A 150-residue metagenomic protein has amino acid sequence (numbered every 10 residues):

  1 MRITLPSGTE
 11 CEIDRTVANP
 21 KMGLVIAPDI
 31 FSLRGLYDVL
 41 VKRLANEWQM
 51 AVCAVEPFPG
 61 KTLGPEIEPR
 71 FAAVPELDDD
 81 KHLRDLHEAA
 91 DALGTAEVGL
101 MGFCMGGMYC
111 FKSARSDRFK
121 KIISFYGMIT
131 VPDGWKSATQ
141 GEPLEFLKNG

Functional and structural regions predicted by a protein language model:
M1-G94, P143: Serine-hydrolase catalytic machinery in alpha/beta-hydrolase-like enzymes
V39, K112-S113: Active-site signature of alpha/beta-hydrolase-fold catalytic machinery across serine- and Asp/Cys-nucleophile hydrolases
L44, S113-A114: Aromatic pocket-lining residues of Rossmann-like dinucleotide-binding sites
K61-P65, I129-W135: A short beta-to-alpha transition loop/helix N-cap that caps and shapes the active-site region
L100-G102, F125: Short beta-strand immediately N-terminal to the catalytic nucleophile in serine-hydrolase-like folds
G102-G106, C110: Gly/Ala-rich beta-loop-alpha elbow adjacent to hydrolase catalytic centers
R118-T130: A conserved short beta-strand
P132-G150: The feature captures the conserved acid-bearing segment of alpha/beta-hydrolase catalytic domains
